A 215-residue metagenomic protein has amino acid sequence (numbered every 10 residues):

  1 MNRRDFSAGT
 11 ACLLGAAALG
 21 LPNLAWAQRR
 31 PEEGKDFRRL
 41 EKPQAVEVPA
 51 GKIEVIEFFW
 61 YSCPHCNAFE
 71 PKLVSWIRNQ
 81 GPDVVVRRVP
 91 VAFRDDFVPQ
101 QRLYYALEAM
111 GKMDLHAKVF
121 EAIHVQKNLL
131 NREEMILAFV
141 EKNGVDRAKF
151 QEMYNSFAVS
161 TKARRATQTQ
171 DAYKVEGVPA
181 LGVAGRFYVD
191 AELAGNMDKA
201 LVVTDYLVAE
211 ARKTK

Functional and structural regions predicted by a protein language model:
N2-D95, A209-K215: Extracytoplasmic thiol/disulfide redox context detector
D5, K142-K215: C-terminal cap of thioredoxin/glutaredoxin-like
E54, G81-V84, D114-K118, G144-R147 (+1 more regions): A short alpha-helix capping/helix-coil boundary motif
E54-E57, A68, K72, V98-R102 (+7 more regions): Extracytoplasmic/secreted proteins, especially bacterial periplasmic and envelope-associated proteins
S62, L73, I77-Q80, L107-G111 (+6 more regions): Sec/Tat-exported extracytoplasmic proteins
S62-H65, A92-D96, A122-Q126, A158-V159 (+1 more regions): Solvent-exposed loop/turn segments at secondary-structure junctions within structured extracellular/periplasmic domains
N79-A109, H116-E141: Structural microenvironment flanking redox-active thiols in thiol-disulfide oxidoreductases
